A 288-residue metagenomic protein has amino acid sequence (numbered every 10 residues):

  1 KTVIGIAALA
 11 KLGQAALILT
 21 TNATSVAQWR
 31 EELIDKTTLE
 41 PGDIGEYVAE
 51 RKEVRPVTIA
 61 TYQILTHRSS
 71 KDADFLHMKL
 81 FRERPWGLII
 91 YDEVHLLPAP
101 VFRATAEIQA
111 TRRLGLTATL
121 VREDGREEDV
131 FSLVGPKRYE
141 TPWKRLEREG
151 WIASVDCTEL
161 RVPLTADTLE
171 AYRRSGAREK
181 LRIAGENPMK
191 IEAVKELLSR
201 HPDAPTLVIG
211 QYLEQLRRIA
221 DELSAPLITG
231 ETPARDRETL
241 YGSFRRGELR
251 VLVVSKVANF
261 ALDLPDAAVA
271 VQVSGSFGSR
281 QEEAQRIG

Functional and structural regions predicted by a protein language model:
I4-D35, L213: Conserved Walker A/P-loop ATP-binding site and its immediately adjacent core in helicase/helicase-like ATPase domains
A27, D43-E46, K52, L207 (+2 more regions): Conserved helicase ATPase core of P-loop NTP-dependent helicases/translocases
T37-D74: Inter-Walker segment of RecA-like/P-loop motor cores
A60-V101, S255: Conserved RecA-like ASCE ATPase "motif II neighborhood" in helicase/translocase motors
G87-L88, H95-C157: Post-DEXD/H (motif II) to motif III coupling segment of the RecA-like Helicase ATP-binding lobe
L120, F277-G288: Conserved SF2 helicase motif VI
R174-Q211, R217-R218: Conserved interdomain hinge at the start of the Helicase C-terminal
V253, F260-G275: A short beta-strand element within the Helicase C-terminal
